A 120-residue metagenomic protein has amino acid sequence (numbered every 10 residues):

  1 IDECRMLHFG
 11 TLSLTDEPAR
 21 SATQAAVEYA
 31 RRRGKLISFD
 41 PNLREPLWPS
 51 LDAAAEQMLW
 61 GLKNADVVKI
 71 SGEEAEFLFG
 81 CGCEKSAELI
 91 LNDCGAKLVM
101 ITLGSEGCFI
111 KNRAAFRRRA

Functional and structural regions predicted by a protein language model:
I1-S21: Conserved phosphate-binding/catalytic loop of the ribokinase/pfkB sugar-kinase fold
L12, N42-P46, E73, G104: Active-site beta-loop-alpha junctions enriched in small/polar residues
R20-A26, L51-L59, C81-L89: Charged helix-capping and loop-helix junction motifs
E28-R32, C83-A120: Conserved phosphate-binding/catalytic region of the ribokinase-like
R32-R33, N64: Helix C-cap/helix->beta junction micro-motif
I37-F39: Hydrophobic beta-strand scaffold residues
D52-F77: Structural recognition of alpha->loop->beta junctions
